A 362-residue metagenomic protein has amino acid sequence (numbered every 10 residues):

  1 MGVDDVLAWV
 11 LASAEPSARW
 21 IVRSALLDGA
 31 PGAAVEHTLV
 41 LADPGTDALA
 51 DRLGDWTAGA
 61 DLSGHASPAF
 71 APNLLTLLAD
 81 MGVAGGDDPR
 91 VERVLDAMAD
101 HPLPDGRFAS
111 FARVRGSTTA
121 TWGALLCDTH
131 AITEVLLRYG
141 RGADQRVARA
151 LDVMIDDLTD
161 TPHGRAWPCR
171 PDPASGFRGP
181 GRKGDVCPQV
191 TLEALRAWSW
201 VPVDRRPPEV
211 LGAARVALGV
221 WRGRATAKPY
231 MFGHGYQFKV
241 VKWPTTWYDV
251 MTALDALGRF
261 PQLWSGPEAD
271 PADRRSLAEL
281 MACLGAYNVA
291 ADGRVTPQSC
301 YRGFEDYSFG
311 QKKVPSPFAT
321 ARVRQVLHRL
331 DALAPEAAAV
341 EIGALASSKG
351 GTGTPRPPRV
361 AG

Functional and structural regions predicted by a protein language model:
M1-G362: Preference for long, amphipathic alpha-helical scaffolds in soluble/luminal domains and all-alpha bundles
